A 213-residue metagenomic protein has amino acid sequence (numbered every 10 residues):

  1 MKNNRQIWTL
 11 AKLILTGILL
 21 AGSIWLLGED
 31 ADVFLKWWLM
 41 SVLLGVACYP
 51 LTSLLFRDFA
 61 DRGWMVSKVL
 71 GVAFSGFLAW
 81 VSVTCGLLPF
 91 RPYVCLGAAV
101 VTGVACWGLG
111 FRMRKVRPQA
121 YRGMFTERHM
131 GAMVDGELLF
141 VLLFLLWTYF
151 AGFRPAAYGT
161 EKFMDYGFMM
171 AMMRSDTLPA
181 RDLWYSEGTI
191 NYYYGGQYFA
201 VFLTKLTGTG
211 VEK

Functional and structural regions predicted by a protein language model:
M1-M130: Membrane-embedded, hydrophobic transmembrane alpha-helices
L19-L20, E137-L138, M169: A generic short-segment signal for beta-strand/edge and adjacent turn/coil regions
A31-L35, L39, A132-V134, L142-K213: Active-site lumenal/periplasmic loops and adjacent helix-entry segments of GT-C-fold, multi-pass membrane
C95-A98, G136-L143: Hydrophobic alpha-helical transmembrane segments of polytopic
